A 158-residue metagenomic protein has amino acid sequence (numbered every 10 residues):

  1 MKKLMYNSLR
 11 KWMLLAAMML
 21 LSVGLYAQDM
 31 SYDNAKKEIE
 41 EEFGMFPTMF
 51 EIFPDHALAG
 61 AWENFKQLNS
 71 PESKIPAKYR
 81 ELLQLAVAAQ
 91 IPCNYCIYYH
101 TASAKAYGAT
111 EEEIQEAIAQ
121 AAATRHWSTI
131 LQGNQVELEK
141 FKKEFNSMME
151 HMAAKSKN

Functional and structural regions predicted by a protein language model:
K2-M13: Bacterial N-terminal signal peptides that target proteins for export
W12-G24: Bacterial N-terminal signal peptides
L14, Y26-Y79, Q132-N158: Acidic, glycine/proline-rich low-complexity segments that act as flexible tails and inter-domain linkers
L58, Y99-I114: Iron-sulfur (Fe-S) cluster-binding segments and ferredoxin-like electron-carrier domains, especially [2Fe-2S]
K66, Q84, T101-K105: Amphipathic alpha-helical segments within well-ordered protein domains
P76-L82, E111-I118: Alpha-helical scaffolds flanking conserved acidic
L83, V87-Y99: Short, thiol/selenol-centered motifs that function as redox-active sites or metal-ligating centers
A119-E137: Short Fe-S-cluster ligation motifs
